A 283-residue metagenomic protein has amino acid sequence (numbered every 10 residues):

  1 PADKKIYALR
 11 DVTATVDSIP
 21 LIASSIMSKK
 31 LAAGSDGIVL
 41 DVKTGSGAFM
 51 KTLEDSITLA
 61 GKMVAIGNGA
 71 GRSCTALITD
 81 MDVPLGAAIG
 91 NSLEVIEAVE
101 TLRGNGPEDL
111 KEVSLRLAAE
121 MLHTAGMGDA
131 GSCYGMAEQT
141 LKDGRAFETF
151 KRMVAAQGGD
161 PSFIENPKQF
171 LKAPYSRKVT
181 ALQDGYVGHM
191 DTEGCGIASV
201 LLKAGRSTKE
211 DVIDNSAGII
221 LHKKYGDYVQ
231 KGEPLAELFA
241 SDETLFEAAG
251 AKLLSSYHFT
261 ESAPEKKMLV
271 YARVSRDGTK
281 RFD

Functional and structural regions predicted by a protein language model:
P1-L9, L85: Self-splicing inteins and homing endonuclease
T13-D283: Well-ordered secondary-structure scaffolds
